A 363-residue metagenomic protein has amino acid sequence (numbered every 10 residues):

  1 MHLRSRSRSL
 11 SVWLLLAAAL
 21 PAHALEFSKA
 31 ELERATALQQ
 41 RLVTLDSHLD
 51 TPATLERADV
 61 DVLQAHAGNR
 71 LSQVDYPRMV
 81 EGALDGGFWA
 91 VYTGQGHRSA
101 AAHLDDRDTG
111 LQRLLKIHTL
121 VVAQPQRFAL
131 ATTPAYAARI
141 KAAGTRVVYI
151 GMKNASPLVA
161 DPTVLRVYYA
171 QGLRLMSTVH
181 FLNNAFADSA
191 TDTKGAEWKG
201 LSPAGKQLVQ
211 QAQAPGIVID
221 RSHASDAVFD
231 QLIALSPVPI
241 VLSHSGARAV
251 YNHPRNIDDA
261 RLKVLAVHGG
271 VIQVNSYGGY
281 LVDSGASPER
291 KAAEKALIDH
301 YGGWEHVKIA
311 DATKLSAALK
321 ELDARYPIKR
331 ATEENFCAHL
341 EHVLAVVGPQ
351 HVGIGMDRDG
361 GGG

Functional and structural regions predicted by a protein language model:
M1-W13: Bacterial N-terminal signal peptides that target proteins for export
S11-P21: Bacterial N-terminal signal peptides
H23-W198, N252-G363: N-terminal hydrophobic targeting/anchoring segments and the immediately downstream early-domain regions of hydrolases
T44-T51, A224, L242-S245: Histidine-centered catalytic micro-motifs
D161-L165, V228-V238: Distinct, well-ordered alpha-helical segments
E197-Q213, L232-L242: Alpha-helix-loop-beta-strand connector modules within alpha/beta enzyme cores
Q207-R221, A227-V228, R261-V267, H342: Substrate-binding cleft of carbohydrate-active enzyme catalytic domains
D226-A227, A247-A249, G278-L281: Short, catalytically relevant binding-site loops at active-site mouths
